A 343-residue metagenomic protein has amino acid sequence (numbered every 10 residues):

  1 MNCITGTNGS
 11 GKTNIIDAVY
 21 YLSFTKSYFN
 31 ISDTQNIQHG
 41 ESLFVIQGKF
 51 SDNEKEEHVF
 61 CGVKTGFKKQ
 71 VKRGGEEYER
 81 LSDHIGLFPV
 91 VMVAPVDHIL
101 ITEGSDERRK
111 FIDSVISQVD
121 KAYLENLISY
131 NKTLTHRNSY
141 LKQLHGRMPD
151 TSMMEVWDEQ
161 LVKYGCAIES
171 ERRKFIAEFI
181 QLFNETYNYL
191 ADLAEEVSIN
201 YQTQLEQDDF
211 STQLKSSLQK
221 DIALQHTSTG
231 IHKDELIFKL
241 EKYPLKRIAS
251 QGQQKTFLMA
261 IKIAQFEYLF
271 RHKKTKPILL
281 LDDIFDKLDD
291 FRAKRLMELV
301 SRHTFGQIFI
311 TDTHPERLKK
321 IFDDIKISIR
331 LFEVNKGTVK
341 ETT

Functional and structural regions predicted by a protein language model:
M1-T7, Y21, H145-L280, K287 (+5 more regions): Conserved NTPase motor "head" modules and their coupling/switch loops across ABC/AAA+ ATPases, GTPases, and GHKL ATPases
K12: Conserved lysine of the Walker
S23-E107, I116-V119, Y123, I180 (+2 more regions): Nucleotide-state sensing region of NTPase/ATPase domains
H39, Y130-T133, R172: Intracellular alpha-helical coupling/juxtamembrane segments of multi-pass membrane proteins
G48, Q307-H314: Structural recognition of the conserved hydrophobic beta-strand(s) that form the central parallel beta-sheet of P-loop
Q70, F285-K287: Short, flexible loop segments at the rims of nucleotide/cofactor-binding pockets, characterized by
R80-V90, A94-E159, K163, E341-T342: A conserved P-loop NTPase coupling/switch region
